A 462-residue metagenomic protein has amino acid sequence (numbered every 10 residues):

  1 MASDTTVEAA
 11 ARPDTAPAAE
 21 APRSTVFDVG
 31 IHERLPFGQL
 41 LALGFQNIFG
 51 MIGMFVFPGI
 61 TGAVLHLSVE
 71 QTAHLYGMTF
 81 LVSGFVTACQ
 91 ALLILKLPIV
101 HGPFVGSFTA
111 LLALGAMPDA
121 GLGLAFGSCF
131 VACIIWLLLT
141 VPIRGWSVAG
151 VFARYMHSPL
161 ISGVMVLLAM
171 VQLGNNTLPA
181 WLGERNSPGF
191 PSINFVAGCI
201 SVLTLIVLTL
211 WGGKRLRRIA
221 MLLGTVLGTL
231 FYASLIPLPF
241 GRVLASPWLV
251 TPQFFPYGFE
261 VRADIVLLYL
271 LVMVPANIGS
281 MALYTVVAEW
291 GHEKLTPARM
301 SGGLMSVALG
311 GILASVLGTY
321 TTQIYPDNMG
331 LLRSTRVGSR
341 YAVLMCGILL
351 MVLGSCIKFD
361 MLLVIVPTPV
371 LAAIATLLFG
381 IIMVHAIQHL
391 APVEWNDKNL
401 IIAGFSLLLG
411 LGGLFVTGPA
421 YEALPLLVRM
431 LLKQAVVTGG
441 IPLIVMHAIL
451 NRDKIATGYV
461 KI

Functional and structural regions predicted by a protein language model:
A2-P98, G106-P118: N-terminal signal-anchor module of multipass membrane proteins
D4, A19-L35, T204, M221-M273 (+2 more regions): Hydrophobic transmembrane alpha-helices of multi-pass solute/ion transporters
V29-H32, P36-G38, I60-C89, L270-R340 (+1 more regions): Membrane-embedded helical hairpins/re-entrant loop segments and their flanking transmembrane helices within multi-pass
G38-M54, P191-V202, I219-A220, Q253-L283 (+1 more regions): Hydrophobic, membrane-embedded alpha-helices of multi-pass small-molecule transporters
L95-F108, Y155-I161, R217-L222, T319-N328 (+2 more regions): Short, non-helical or kinked segments that cap or interrupt transmembrane helices
L111-M117, T209, N328-A342, L349-G354: Interfacial segments of multi-pass membrane proteins
A116-L238, G347, V352-Y459: Membrane-embedded alpha-helical modules
W211-L223, W248-P256, A282-M305, G458-V460: Hydrophobic, small-residue-rich membrane helices and short re-entrant helix-turn-helix hairpins that build
